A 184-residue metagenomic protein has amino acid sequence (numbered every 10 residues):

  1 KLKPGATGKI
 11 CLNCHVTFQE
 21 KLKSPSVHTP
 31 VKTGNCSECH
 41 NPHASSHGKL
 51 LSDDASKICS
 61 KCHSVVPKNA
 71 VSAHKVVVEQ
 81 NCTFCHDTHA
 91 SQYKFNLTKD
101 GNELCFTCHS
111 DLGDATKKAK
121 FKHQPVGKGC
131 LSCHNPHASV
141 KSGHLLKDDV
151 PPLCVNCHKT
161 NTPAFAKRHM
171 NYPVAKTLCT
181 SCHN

Functional and structural regions predicted by a protein language model:
K1-N184: Short sequence/structural segments immediately N-terminal
